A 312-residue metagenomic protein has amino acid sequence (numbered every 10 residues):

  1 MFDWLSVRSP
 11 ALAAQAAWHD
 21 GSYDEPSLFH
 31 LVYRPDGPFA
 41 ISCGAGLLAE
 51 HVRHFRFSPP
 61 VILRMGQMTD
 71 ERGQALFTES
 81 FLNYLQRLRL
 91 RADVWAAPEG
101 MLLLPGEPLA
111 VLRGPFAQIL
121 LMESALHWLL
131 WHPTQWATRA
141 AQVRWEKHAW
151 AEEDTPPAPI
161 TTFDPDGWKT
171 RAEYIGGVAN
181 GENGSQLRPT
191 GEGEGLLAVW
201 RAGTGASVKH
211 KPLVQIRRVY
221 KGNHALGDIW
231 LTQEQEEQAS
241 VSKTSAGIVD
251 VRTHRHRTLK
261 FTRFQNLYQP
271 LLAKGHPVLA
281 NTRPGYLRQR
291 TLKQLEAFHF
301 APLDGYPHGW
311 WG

Functional and structural regions predicted by a protein language model:
M1-G312: Ordered alpha/beta subdomains of enzyme catalytic regions
